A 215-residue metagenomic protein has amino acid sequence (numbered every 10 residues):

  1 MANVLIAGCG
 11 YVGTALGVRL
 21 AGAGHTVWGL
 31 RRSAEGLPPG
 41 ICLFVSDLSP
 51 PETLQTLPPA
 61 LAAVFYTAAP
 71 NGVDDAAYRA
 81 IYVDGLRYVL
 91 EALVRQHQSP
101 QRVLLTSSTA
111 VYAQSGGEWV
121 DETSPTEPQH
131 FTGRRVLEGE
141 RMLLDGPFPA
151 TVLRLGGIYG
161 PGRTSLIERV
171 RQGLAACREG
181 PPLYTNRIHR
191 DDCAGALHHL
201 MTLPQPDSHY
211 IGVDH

Functional and structural regions predicted by a protein language model:
V4-G8: Conserved N-terminal Rossmann-fold NAD(P)-binding element of oxidoreductases
G13-T14: N-terminal Rossmann-fold NAD(P) dinucleotide-binding loop
G29-E35, L48: N-terminal Rossmann-fold cofactor-binding loop
I41-A92: NAD(P)H-binding glycine-rich loop region in Rossmannoid oxidoreductase-like domains and their noncatalytic homologs
Y88-F131: Conserved Rossmann-fold NAD(P)-dependent oxidoreductase catalytic core, especially the SDR/UDP-sugar
G116-V152: Catalytic helix-loop patch of NAD(P)-dependent Rossmann-fold dehydrogenases
H130, L144-T185: NAD(P)-dependent short-chain dehydrogenase/reductase
I167, R171-A176, P182-H215: Alpha-helical substrate-binding/gating segment
